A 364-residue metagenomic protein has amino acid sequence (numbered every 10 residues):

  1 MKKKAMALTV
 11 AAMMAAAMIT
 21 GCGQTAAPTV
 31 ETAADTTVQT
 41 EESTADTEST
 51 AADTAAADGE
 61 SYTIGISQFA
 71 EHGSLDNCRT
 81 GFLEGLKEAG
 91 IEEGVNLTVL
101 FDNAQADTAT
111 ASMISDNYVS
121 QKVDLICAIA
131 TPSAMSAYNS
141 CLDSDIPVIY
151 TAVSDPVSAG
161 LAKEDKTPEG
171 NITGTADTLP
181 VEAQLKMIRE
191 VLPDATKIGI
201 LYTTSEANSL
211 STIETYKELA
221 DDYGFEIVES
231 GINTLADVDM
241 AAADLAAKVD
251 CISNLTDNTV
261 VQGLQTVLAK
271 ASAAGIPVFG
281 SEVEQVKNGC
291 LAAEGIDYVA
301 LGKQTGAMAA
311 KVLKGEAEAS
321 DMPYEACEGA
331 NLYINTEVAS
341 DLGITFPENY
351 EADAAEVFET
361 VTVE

Functional and structural regions predicted by a protein language model:
A5, M18-A34, V38, E42-A45: Bacterial lipoprotein signal-peptidase II cleavage site
A56-D58, D155-K197, I296-A317: Hydrophobic alpha-helical segments within soluble ligand-binding/sensing domains
Y62-A89, L100-A109, S205-S209, T259-V260: Extracytoplasmic "Venus flytrap"
I64, F82, T173-A220, M322-A339: An alpha-beta-alpha
S74-G90, A183-Q184, N208-F225, T266 (+3 more regions): Short, solvent-exposed amphipathic alpha-helices that sit in or adjacent to ligand/effector-binding or catalytic
L100-K163, D257-S272, I276-F279: Beta-alpha junction/loop-to-helix N-cap segments that form part of ligand/metal-binding clefts
A207-E282: Pocket-lining segment of extracytoplasmic ligand-binding domains
K311-E364: Hinge/cleft segment of the Venus flytrap/periplasmic-binding protein
